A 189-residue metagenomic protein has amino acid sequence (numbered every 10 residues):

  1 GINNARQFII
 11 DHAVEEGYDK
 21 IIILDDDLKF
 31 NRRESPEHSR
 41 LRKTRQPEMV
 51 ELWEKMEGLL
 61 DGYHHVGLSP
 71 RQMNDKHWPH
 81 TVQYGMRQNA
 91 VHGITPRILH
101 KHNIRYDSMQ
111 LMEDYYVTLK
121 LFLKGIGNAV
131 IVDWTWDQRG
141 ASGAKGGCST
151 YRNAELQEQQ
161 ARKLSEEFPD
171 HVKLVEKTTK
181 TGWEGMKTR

Functional and structural regions predicted by a protein language model:
G1-A5, T44-K55, E113, R152-Q160: Soluble or luminal CAZymes and related metallo-dependent hydrolases
G1-L24, K29-R45: Active-site-proximal specificity loops/subdomain of glycosyltransferases
F8-H12, K55-L59, K163: A generic secondary-structure signal
V14, L60, F122: Anion (oxyanion) recognition and catalysis
K20-L24, H64-S69, N128-V132, K173-E176: A structural signal for short, well-ordered beta-strand segments and their strand-loop junctions that often border
D27, Q72, T135-W136: Conserved beta-strand edge residues that scaffold enzyme active sites
N31-Y115: Conserved catalytic core of nucleotide-sugar-dependent glycosyltransferases
M109-L111, Y115-R189: C-terminal catalytic/acceptor-binding lobe
